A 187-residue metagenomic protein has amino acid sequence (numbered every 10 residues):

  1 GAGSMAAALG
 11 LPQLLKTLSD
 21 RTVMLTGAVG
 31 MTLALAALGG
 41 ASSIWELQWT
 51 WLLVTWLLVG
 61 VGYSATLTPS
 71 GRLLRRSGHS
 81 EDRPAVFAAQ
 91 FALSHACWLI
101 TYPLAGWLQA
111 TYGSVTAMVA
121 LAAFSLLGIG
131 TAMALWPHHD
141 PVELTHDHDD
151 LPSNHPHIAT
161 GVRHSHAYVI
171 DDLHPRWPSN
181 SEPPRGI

Functional and structural regions predicted by a protein language model:
G1-H139, E143: C-terminal transmembrane bundle of multi-pass solute transporters/carriers
L135-I187: Intrinsic disorder in cytosolic terminal tails and internal cytosolic loops of multi-pass membrane transporters
